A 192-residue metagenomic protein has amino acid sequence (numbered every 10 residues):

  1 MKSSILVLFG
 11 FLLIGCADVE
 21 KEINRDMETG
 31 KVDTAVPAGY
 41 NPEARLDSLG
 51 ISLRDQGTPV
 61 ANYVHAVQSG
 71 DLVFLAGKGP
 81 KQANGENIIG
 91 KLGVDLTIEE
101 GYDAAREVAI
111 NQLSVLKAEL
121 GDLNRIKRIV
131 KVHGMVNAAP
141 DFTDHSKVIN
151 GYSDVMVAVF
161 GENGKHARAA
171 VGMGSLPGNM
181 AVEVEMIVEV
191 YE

Functional and structural regions predicted by a protein language model:
M1-M27: Bacterial Sec-dependent N-terminal signal peptides
A17-E192: Short, polar/acidic, helix-capping and beta-turn segments at strand->helix junctions that line the mouths
